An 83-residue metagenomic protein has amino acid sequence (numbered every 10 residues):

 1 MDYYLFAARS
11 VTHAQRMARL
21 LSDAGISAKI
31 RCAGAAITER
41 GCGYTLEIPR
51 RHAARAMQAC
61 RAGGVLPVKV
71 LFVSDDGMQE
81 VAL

Functional and structural regions predicted by a protein language model:
M1-D2, L83: Short, low-complexity, intrinsically disordered N-terminal peptides in bacterial proteins
D2-L5, R9-R55: Amphipathic, hydrophobic secondary-structure cores in small proteins
R50-L83: C-terminal structural segments of small proteins and small subunits
